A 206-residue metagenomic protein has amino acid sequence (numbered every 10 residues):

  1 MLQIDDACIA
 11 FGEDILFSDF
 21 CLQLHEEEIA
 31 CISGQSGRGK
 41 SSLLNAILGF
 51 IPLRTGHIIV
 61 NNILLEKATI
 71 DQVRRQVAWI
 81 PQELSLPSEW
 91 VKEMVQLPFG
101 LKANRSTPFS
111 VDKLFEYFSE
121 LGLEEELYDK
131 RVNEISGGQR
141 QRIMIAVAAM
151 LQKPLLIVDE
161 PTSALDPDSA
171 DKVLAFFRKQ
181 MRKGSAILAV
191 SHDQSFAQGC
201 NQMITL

Functional and structural regions predicted by a protein language model:
L48: Helix-to-loop junction immediately C-terminal to a conserved catalytic motif
L53-L64, V73: Conserved ABC transporter NBD signature motif
E89-R105: Q-loop/switch helix immediately C-terminal to the Walker
P108-L127: Conserved ABC ATPase "signature" region
R131-I135, Q139: Conserved ABC ATPase signature
A148-A149: ABC ATPase C-loop
L156-E160: Catalytic Walker B motif of ABC-type/P-loop ATPase nucleotide-binding domains
P167-S169: Helix N-cap at the start of a conserved alpha-helix in ABC-type nucleotide-binding domains
